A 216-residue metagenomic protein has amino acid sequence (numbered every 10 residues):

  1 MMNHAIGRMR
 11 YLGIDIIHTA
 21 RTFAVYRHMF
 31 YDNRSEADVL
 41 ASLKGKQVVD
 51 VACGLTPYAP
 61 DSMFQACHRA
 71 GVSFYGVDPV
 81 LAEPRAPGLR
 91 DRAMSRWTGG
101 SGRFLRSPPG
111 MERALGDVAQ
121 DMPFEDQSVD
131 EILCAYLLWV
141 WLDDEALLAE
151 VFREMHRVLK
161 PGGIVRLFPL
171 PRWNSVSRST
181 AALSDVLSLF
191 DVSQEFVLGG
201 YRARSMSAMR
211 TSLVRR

Functional and structural regions predicted by a protein language model:
M1-K44: Class I SAM-dependent methyltransferase Rossmann-like catalytic core, especially the SAM/SAH-binding loop
Q47-Q120: Class I SAM-dependent methyltransferase SAM/SAH-binding core
V80-A82, L170-S175: Short "lid" loop at the C-terminus of a central beta-strand within the Rossmann-like core of SAM-dependent
A119-L133: A short acidic, Gly/Pro-enriched loop at the edge of an enzyme's catalytic core that lines a small-molecule cofactor
D130-A146: A short SAM/SAH-binding and catalytic strip from SAM-dependent methyltransferases
A146-P161: A short glycine-rich, Lys/Arg-flanked "PGG" loop and its adjoining helix->strand segment in the class I
G162-L170: Conserved beta-strand signature within the Rossmann-like core of class I S-adenosyl-L-methionine
W173-R216: Class I S-adenosyl-L-methionine
